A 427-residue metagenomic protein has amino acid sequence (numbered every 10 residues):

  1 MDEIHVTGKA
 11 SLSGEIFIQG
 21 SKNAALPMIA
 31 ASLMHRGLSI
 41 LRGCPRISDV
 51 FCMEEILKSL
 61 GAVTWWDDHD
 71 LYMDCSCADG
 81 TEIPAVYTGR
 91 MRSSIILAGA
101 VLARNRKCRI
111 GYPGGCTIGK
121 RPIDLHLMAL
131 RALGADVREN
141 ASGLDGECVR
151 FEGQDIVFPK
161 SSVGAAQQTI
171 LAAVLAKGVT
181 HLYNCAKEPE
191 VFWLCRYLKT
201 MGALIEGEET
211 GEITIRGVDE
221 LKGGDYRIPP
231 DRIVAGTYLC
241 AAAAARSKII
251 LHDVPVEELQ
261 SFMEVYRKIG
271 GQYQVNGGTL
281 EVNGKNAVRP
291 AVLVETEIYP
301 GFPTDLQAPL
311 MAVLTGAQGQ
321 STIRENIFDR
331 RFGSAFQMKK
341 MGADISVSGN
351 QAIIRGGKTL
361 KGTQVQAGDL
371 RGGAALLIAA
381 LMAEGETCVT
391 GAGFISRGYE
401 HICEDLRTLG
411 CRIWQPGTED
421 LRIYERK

Functional and structural regions predicted by a protein language model:
M1-K427: Short, structured segments at the rim of ligand-binding sites
